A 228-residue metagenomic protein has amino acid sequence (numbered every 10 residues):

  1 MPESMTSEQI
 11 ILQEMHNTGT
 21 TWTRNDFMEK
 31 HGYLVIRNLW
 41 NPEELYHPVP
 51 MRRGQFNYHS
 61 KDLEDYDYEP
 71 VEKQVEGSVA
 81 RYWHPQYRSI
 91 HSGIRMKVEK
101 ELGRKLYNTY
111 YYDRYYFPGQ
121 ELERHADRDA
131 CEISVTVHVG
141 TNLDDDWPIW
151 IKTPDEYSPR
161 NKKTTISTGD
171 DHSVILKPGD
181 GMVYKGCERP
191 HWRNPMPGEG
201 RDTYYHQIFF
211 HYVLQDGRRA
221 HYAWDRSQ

Functional and structural regions predicted by a protein language model:
P2-L102: Non-heme Fe(II)/2-oxoglutarate
G103-Y112: A short coil-to-beta-strand element that immediately follows conserved catalytic motifs
P118-C187, H206, Q215-S227: Catalytic core of non-heme Fe(II) oxygenases with the double-stranded beta-helix
L122-H125, R189-R201: Short beta-strand His + acidic residue motifs that chelate non-heme Fe in jelly-roll/DSBH and cupin folds
F209-H211: An acidic, glycine-/histidine-flanked metal-binding catalytic module
